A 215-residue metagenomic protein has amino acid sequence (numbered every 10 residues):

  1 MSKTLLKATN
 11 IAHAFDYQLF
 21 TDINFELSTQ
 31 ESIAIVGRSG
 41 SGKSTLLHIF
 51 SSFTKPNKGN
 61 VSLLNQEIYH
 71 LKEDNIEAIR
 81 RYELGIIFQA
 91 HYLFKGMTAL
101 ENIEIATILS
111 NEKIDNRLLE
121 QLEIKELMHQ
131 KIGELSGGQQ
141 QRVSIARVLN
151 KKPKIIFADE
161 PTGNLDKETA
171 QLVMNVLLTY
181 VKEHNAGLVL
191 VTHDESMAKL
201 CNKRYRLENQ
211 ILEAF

Functional and structural regions predicted by a protein language model:
S51: Helix-to-loop junction immediately C-terminal to a conserved catalytic motif
G59-H70: Conserved ABC transporter NBD signature motif
E67, E112-L127: Conserved ABC ATPase "signature" region
I68-G85: ABC ATPase NBD coupling module
K131-Q141: Conserved ABC ATPase signature
K152: Conserved catalytic motifs of ABC-family nucleotide-binding domains
I156-D159: Catalytic Walker B motif of ABC-type/P-loop ATPase nucleotide-binding domains
